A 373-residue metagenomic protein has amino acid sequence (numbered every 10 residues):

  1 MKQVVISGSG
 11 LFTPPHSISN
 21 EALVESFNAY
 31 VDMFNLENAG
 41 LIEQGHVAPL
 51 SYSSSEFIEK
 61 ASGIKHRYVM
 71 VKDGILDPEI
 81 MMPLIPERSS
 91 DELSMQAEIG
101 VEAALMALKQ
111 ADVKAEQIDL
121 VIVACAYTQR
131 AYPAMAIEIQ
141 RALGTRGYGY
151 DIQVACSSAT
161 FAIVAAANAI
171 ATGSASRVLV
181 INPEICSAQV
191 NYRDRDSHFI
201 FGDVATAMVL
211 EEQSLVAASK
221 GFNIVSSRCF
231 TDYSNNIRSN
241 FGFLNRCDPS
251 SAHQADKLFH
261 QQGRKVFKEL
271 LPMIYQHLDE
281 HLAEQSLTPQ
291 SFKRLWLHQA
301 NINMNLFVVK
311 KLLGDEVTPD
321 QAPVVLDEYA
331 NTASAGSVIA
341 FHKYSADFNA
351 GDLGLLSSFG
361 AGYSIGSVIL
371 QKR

Functional and structural regions predicted by a protein language model:
M1-L93, D194-K268, P272, Q276 (+1 more regions): Condensing-enzyme catalytic core mediating Claisen C-C bond formation in acyl metabolism
Q3-V5, A175-R177, L353: Residues that mark the start of a beta-strand
I6, L50, S54-V154, L282-N305: Conserved beta-ketoacyl condensing-enzyme motif
S7, A124, Q153, V178-E184 (+2 more regions): Short beta-strand segments
S17-I18, Y132-M135, I163-V164, Q189-R195 (+2 more regions): Short acidic, glycine/serine/threonine-rich loops at helix termini
A97, V101, Y127-T128, R141-Y148 (+3 more regions): Claisen-condensing/thiolase-fold acyl-transfer catalytic domains that form or cleave C-C bonds in fatty acid
S174-A205: Flexible, glycine-rich active-site loops centered on histidine and acidic residues that chelate a metal or position
N182-P183, V190, D232-S239, N301-I302: Acyl-CoA/ACP chain-elongation machinery
